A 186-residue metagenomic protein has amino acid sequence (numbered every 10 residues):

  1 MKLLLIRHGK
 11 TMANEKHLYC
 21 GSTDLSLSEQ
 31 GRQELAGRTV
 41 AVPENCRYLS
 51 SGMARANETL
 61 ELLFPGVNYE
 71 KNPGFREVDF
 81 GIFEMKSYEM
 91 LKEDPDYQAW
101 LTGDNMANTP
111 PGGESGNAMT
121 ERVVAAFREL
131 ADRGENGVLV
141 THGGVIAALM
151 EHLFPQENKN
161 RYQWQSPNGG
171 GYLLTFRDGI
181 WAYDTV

Functional and structural regions predicted by a protein language model:
K2-V67: Active-site-proximal alpha-helix that buttresses catalytic centers in soluble enzyme cores
L3, C46, E135-G144: Generic beta-sheet signal
T11, V145-I146: Short active-site segment of divalent metal-dependent hydrolases/proteases that encodes the spacing between
S26, V67-G74, N158-S166: Short hydrophobic/aromatic-enriched beta-strand-loop microsegments
V42-E44, L130-E135: Glycine-rich phosphate-binding loop signature in dinucleotide/nucleotide-binding domains
S50-S51, E121, V140-T141: Short beta-strand scaffold positions
L63-R122: Phosphate-handling substructures
Q156-Y183: Domain-level recognition of soluble alpha/beta enzyme cores, biased toward histidine phosphatases/phosphomutases
